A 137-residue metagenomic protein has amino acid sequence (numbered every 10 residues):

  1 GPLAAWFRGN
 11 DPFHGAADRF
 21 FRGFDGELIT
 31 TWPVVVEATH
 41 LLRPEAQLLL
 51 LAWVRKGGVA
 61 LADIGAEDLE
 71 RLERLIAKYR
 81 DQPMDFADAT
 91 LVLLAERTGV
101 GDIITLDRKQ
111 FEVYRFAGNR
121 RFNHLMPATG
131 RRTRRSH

Functional and structural regions predicted by a protein language model:
G1-D11: Metal-dependent nucleic-acid phosphoesterase active-site entry motif
G1-P2, P33-V36, E67, K109: Alpha-helix/helix-capping structural signal
A5-F7, L41, Y114: Residues that scaffold the ATP/ADP-binding catalytic core of kinase and kinase-like folds
G9, L49-G58, E67, F116 (+2 more regions): Terminal helix-to-tail segments of small alpha-helical proteins
A16-E45, K56, L61-I64: PIN/NYN-family metal-dependent endoribonuclease catalytic core
P44, T98-H137: Acidic, PIN/NYN-like endoribonuclease modules and their adjacent C-terminal/linker elements
A62-R108, S136: Active-site neighborhoods of divalent-metal-dependent phosphate/nucleic-acid chemistry enzymes
